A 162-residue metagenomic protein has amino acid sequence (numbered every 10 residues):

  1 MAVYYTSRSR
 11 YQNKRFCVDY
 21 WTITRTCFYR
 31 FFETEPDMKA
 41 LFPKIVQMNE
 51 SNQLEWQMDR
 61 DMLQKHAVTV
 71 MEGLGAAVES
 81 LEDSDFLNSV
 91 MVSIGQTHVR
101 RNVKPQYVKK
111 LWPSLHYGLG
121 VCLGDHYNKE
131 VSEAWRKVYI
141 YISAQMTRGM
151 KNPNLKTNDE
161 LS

Functional and structural regions predicted by a protein language model:
M1-S162: Globin-like tetrapyrrole-binding proteins
